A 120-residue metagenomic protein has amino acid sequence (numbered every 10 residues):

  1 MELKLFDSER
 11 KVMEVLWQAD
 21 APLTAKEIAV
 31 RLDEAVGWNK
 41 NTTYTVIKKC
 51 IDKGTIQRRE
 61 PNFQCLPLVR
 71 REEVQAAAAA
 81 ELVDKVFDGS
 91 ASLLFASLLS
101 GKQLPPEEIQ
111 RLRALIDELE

Functional and structural regions predicted by a protein language model:
L3-S8, P61-A80: Short, cationic-aromatic polyanion-contact patches
R10-V15, E27: Pre-recognition alpha-helix immediately N-terminal to the DNA-recognition helix within helix-turn-helix or winged-helix
V12, Y44-I51: Basic amphipathic alpha-helical segments that dock to polyanions
V15-A19, R31, S97: Short amphipathic alpha-helical elements of helix-turn-helix/winged-helix folds
P22-L32: Short acidic, hydrophobic short linear motifs in intrinsically disordered regions
G54: Glycine-centered, phosphate/nucleic-acid-interacting loop/turn motifs that mediate DNA/RNA or nucleotide
R58: Short beta-strand "wing" residues that participate in macromolecule-binding interfaces
A80-E120: Amphipathic alpha-helical dimerization/coiled-coil segments that flank or bridge DNA-binding/regulatory modules
